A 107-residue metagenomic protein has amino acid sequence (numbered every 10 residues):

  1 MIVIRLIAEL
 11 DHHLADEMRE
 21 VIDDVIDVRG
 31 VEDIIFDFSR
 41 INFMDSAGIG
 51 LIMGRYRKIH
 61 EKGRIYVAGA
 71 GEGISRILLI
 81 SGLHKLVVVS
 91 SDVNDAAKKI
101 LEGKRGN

Functional and structural regions predicted by a protein language model:
M1-R5: Short beta-strand/loop segment at the start of cytosolic alpha/beta domains
H12-V87: Amphipathic alpha-helical interaction surfaces in cytosolic regulatory modules
R19, I100-L101: Generic helix-packing signal
V88-D92, A96: Short acidic-hydrophobic, aromatic-tinged amphipathic segments that line or gate anion-handling sites
L101-N107: Short acidic DE-rich linear segments
